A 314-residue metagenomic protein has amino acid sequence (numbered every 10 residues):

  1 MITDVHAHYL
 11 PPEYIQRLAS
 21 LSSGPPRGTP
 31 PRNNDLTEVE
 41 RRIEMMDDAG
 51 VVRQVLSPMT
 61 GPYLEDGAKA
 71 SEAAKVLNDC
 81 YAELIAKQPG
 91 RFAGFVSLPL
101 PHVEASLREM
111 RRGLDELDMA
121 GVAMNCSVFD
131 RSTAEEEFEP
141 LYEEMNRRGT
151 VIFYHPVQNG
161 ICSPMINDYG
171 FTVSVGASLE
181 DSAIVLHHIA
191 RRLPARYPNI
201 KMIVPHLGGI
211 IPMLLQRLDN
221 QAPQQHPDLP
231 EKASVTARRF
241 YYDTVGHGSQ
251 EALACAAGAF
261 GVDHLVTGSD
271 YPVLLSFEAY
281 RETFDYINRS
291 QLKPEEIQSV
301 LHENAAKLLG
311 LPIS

Functional and structural regions predicted by a protein language model:
M1, V5, L10-R53, D79-K87 (+3 more regions): Mid-to-C-terminal alpha-helical segments outside catalytic/metal-binding sites
T3-A7, Q54-L56, A93-V96, V122-M124 (+4 more regions): Hydrophobic faces of well-ordered beta-strands that scaffold small-molecule active sites in alpha/beta enzyme cores
D4-S20, I152, P156-I161, I211-L214 (+1 more regions): Short, solvent-exposed beta-strand-terminating loops
P31-T37, P62-E65, E72, L100-S106 (+4 more regions): Acidic-and-aromatic substrate-binding clefts and catalytic sites of carbohydrate-active enzymes
V51, D118-M119, T150, N199 (+1 more regions): A structural motif
L56-V185, R191: Active-site gating/metal-coordination segments in enzymes
Y169-I189, K201, P205-S314: H/E-rich (His + Asp/Glu) clusters that bind or coordinate divalent metals
